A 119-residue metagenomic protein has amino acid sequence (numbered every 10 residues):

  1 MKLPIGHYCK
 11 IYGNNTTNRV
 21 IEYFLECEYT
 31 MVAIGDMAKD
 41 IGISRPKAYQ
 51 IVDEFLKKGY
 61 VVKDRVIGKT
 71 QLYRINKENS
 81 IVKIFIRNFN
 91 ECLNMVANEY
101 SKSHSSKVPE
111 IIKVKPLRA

Functional and structural regions predicted by a protein language model:
H7-T17, A33, D64-F89: Short, cationic-aromatic polyanion-contact patches
I11, L25-Y29: Short helix-capping/hinge SLiMs at alpha-helix to coil transitions
N18-Y23: Pre-recognition alpha-helix immediately N-terminal to the DNA-recognition helix within helix-turn-helix or winged-helix
D36-K39: A short acidic, leucine-rich amphipathic alpha-helix
P46: Key DNA-contact positions within bacterial/archaeal DNA-binding proteins
V52-D53: Short, hydrophobic-biased segments on the C-terminal half of alpha helices that form "recognition helices"
L56-V66: A short, conserved structural fragment
S80-A119: Amphipathic alpha-helical dimerization/coiled-coil segments that flank or bridge DNA-binding/regulatory modules
